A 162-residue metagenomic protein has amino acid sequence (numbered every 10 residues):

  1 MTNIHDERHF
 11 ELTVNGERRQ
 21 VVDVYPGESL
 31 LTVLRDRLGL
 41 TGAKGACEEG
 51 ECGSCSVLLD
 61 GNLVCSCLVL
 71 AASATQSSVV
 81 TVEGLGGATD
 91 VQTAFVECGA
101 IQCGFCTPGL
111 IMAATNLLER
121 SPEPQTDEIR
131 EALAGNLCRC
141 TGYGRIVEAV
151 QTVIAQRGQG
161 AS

Functional and structural regions predicted by a protein language model:
M1-S162: Signature of N-terminal electron-transfer/Fe-S-associated modules in redox systems
